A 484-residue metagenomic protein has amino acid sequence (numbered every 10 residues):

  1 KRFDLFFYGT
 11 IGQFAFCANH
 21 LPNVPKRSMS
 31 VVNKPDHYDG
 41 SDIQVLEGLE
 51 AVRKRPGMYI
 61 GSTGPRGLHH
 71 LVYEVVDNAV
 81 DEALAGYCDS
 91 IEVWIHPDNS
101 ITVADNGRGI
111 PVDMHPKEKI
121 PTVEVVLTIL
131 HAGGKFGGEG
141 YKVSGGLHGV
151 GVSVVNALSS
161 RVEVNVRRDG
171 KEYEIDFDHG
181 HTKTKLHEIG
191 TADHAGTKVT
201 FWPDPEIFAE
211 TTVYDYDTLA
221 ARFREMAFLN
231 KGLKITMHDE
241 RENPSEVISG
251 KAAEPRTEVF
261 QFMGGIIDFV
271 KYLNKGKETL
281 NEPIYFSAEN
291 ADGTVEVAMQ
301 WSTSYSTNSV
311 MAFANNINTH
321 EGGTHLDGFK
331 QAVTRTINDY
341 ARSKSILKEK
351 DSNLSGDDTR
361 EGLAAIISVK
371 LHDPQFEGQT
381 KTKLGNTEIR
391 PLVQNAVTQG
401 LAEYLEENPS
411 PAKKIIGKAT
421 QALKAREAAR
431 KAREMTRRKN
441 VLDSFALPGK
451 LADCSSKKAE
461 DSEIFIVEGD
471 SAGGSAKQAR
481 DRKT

Functional and structural regions predicted by a protein language model:
R2, F14: Cationic, low-complexity basic patches in intrinsically disordered or flexible, solvent-exposed regions
L5-Y8, C17-L21: Short hydrophobic targeting helices and cationic amphipathic motifs that mediate membrane/organellar targeting
C17-H20, R27-V76, V125: Bergerat-fold GHKL ATPase/HATPase_c domain
S30-S41, L49, Y73, D81-A83 (+9 more regions): GHKL-family ATPase ATP-binding module
Y59-R66, P111-K117, H320-E321, I389: Flexible beta-alpha connector loops of hexameric P-loop NTPases
I110-G133: Short conserved segment of the HATPase_c
